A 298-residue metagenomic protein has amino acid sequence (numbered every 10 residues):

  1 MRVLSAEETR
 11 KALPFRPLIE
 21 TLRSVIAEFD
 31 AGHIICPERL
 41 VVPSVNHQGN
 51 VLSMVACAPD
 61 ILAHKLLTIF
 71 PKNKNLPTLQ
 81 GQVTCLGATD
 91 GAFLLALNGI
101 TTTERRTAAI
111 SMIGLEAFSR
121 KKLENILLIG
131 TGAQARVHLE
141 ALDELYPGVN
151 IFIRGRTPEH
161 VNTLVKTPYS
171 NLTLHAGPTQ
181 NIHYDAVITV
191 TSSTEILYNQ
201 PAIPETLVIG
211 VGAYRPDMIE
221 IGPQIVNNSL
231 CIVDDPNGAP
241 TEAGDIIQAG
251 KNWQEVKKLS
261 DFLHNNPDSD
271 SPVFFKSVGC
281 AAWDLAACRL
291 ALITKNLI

Functional and structural regions predicted by a protein language model:
M1-E104, M112, S119-K122, A281-L285 (+1 more regions): N-terminal ligand-binding/catalytic initiation module
F118-N125, P147, I203-P204: Short helix-loop-beta connector
T131-G132: Glycine-rich Rossmann-fold phosphate-binding loop(s) that bind the pyrophosphate of adenine dinucleotide cofactors
A135-R136: N-terminal Rossmann-fold NAD(P) dinucleotide-binding loop
L145-T167: NAD(P)-binding Rossmann-fold cofactor-contacting core
S170-Y184, I196-Q200: Short acidic low-complexity segments
S192-L207, A213: Rossmann-fold NAD(P) dinucleotide-binding segment
I219-I298: Adenosine-phosphate binding glycine-rich loop
